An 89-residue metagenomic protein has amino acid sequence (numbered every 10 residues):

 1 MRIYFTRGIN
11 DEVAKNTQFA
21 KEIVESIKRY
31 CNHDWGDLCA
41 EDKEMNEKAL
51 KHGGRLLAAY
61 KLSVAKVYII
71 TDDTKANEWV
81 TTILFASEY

Functional and structural regions predicted by a protein language model:
M1-A58: Compact soluble domain cores
K51-Y89: Short, compact, well-ordered microdomains
